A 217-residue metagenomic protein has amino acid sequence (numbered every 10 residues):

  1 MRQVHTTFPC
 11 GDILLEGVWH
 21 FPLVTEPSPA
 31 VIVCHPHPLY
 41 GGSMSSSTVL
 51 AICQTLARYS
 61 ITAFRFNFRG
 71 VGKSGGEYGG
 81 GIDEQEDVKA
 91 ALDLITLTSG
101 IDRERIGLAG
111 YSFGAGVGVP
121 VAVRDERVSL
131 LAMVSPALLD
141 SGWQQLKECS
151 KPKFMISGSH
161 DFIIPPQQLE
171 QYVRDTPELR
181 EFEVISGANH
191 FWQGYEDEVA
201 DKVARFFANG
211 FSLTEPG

Functional and structural regions predicted by a protein language model:
M1-E26: N-terminal cap/lid segment of alpha/beta-hydrolase-fold proteins
V24-R65: Short, surface-exposed "cap/lid" segments of acyl-processing enzymes
G76, A188-A200: Catalytic histidine-centered segment of alpha/beta-hydrolase-like enzymes
G79-S99: Alpha/beta-hydrolase active-site loop
G100-Y111: Alpha/beta-hydrolase fold nucleophile elbow
G110-G118: Gly/Ala-rich beta-loop-alpha elbow adjacent to hydrolase catalytic centers
C149-S150, F154-S157, D161: Short beta-strand/loop motif that positions the catalytic acidic residue of the alpha/beta-hydrolase fold
S159-I164, H190-F191: Acidic catalytic loop of the alpha/beta-hydrolase fold
